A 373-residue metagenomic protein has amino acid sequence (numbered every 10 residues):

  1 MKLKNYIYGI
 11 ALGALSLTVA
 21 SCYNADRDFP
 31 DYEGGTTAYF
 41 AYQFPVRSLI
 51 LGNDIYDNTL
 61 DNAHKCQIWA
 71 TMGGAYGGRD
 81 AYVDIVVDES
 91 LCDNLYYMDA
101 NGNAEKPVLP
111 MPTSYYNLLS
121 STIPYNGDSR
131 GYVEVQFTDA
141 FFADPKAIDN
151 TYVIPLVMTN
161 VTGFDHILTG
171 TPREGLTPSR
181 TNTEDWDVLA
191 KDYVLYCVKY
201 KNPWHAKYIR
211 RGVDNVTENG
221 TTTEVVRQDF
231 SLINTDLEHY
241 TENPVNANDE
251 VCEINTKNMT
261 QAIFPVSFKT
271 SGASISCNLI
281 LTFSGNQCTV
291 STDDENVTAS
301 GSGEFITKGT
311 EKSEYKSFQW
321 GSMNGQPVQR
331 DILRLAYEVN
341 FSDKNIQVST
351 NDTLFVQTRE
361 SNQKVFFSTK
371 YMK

Functional and structural regions predicted by a protein language model:
M1-I10: Bacterial N-terminal signal peptides that target proteins for export
L17-S21: C-terminal motif of bacterial Sec signal peptides marking the signal peptidase cleavage site
Y23-L119, Y132, Q136, A140-P155 (+1 more regions): Intrinsically disordered, low-complexity regulatory regions in eukaryotic proteins
I123-G127: Short, contiguous acidic and Ser/Thr-rich linear segments
